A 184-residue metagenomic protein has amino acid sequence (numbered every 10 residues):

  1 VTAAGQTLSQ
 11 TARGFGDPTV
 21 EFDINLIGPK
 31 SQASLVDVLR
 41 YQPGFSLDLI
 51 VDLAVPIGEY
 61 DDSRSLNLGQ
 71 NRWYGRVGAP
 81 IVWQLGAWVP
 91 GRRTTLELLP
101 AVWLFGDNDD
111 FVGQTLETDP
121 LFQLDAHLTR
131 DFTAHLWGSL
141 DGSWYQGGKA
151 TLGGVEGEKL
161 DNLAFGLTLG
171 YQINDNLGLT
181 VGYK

Functional and structural regions predicted by a protein language model:
V1, N25, D52-P56, L99-F105 (+2 more regions): Outer-membrane beta-barrel pore domains and translocons
V1, V20, F45-V51, G75 (+5 more regions): Transmembrane beta-strands of outer-membrane beta-barrel proteins
T2-Q6, A33-V38, E59-L66, G106-T115 (+1 more regions): Outer-membrane beta-barrel translocator domains and adjoining extracellular loop/strand segments of Gram-negative
R13-V20, P43-F45, G69-G75, L116-F122 (+1 more regions): Residues that define the transmembrane beta-barrel architecture of outer-membrane proteins
D17-W73: Hydrophobic alpha-helical segments and helix pairs
I24-L26, L53, A79, W83-L85 (+2 more regions): Residue-level signature of outer-membrane beta-barrel architecture
P29-Q32, W88-V89, T94-L96, H135-G138 (+1 more regions): Repeated loop/turn-to-beta-strand initiation elements of outer-membrane beta-barrel proteins
N108-K184: Outer membrane beta-barrel transmembrane domains
